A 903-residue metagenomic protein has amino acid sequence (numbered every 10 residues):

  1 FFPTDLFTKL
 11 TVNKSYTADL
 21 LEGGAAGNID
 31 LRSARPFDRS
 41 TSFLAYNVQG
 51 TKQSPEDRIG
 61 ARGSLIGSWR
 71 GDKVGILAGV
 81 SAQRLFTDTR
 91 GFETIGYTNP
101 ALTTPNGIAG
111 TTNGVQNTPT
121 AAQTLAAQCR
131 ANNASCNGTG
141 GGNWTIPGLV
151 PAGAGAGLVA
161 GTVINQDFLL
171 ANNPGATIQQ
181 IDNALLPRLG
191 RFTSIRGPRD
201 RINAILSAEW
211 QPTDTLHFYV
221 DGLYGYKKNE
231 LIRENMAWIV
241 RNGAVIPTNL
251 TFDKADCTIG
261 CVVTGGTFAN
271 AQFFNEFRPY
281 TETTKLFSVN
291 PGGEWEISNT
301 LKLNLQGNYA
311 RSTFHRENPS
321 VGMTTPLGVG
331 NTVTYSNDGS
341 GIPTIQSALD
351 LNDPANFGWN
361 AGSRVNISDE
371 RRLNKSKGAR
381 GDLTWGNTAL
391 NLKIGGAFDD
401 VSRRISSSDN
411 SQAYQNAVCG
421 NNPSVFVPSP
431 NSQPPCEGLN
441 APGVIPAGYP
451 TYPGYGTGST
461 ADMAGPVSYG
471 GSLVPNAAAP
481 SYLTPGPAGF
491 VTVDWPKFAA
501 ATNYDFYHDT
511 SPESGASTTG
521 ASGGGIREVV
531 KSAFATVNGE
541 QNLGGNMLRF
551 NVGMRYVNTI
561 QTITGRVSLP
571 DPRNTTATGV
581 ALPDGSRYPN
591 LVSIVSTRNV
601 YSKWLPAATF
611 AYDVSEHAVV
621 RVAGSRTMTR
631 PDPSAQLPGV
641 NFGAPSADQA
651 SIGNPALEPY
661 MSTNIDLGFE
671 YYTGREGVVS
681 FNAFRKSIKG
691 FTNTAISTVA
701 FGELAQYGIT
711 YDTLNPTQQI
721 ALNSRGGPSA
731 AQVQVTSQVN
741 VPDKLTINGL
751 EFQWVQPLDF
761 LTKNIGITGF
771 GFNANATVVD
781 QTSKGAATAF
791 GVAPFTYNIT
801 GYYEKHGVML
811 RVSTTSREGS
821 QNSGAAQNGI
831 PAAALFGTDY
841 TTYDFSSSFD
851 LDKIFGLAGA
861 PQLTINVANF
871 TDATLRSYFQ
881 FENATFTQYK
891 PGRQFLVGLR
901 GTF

Functional and structural regions predicted by a protein language model:
F2-N47, Q756-P757, T762: A beta-strand signature from Gram-negative outer-membrane beta-barrel systems, especially the internal plug domain
K14, S33, G50-S54, G71 (+21 more regions): Transmembrane beta-strands of outer-membrane beta-barrel pores
L20-L21, P36-S42, D72-K73, T215 (+8 more regions): Short loop/turn motifs that connect adjacent beta-strands in outer-membrane beta-barrel proteins
F92-G190, I232-F277, V321-V365, A413-V474 (+5 more regions): Solvent-exposed loop segments that connect transmembrane elements
T103, K689-G690, F770, E818-G824 (+1 more regions): C-terminal beta-signal and adjacent terminal beta-strands/loops of Gram-negative outer-membrane beta-barrel proteins
N275-L286, I526-E528, N599, M628-I688 (+4 more regions): Outer-membrane beta-barrel signature, preferentially recognizing the C-terminal barrel domain of Gram-negative
S402, A521-G524, E616-N664, R685-G727 (+4 more regions): Surface-exposed extracellular loop regions of Gram-negative outer-membrane beta-barrel proteins, predominantly
R685-S687, T692-T698, E703-A825: Gram-negative outer-membrane beta-barrel transporters
